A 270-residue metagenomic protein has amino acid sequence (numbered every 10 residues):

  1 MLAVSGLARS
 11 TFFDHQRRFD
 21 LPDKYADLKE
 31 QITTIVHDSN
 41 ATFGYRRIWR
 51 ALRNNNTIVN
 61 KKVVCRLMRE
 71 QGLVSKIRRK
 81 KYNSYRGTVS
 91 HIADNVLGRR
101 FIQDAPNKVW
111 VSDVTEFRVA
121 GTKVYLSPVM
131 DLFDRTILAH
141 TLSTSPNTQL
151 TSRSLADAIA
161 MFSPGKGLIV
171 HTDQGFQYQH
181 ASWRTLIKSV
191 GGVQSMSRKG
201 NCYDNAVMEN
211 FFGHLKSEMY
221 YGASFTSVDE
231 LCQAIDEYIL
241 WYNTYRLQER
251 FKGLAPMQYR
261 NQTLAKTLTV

Functional and structural regions predicted by a protein language model:
M1-F19, I58, A234-L254: K/E-rich alpha-helical interaction surfaces of small helical-bundle regulatory domains
M1-S5, F12, I32, I48 (+15 more regions): Mobile genetic element proteins and their domesticated derivatives, centered on retroelements and DNA transposons
V4-T11, D27, S182, S189 (+4 more regions): Generic alpha-helical secondary structure signal
R9-A105, N201, M257-L264: Basic, flexible linker segments flanking DNA-binding modules in nucleic acid-interacting mobile-element proteins
R86-T88, T172-Q174, H180-A181, M196-K216 (+2 more regions): RNase H-like two-metal-ion nuclease catalytic core shared by retroviral integrases and related mobile-element nucleases
R99, Q103-L138, T144-P146: An active-site-proximal beta-strand-loop segment
T122, T141-S163, I169: Active-site beta-loop-alpha junctions of metal-dependent nucleic acid enzymes, especially the RNase H-like/DDE
K188, H214-V270: C-terminal domain-tail junction helix/linker
